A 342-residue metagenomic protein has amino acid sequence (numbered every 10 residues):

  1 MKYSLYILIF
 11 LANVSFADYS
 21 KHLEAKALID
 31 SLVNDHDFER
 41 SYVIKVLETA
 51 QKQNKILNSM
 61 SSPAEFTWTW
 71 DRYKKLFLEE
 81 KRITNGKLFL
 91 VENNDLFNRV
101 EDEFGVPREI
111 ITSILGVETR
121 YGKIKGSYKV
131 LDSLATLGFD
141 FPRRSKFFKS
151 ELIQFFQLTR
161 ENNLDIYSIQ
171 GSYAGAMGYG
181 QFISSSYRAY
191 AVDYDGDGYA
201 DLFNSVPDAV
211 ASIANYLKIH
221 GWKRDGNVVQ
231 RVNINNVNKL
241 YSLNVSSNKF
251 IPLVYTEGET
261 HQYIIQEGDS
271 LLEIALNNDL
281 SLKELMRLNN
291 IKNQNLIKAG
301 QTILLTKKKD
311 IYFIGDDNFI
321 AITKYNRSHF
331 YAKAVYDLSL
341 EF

Functional and structural regions predicted by a protein language model:
Y3-V14: Sec-dependent N-terminal signal peptides
A17-K26, E259-D279: Primarily a LysM-type cell-wall glycan-binding module
D18-E92, N98-E101: An acidic, Gly/Ser/Thr/Pro-rich helix-cap/linker signature
V43-N54, G105-G122, F155-T159, I213-A214 (+2 more regions): Short, functionally critical alpha-helical segments immediately adjacent to catalytic or ligand/cofactor-binding
K75-L88, G138-K146, S186-N204, F319-I320: Substrate-binding clefts and substrate-entry loops adjacent to catalytic sites of polymer-processing enzymes acting on
N162-E259: Flexible, glycine-rich surface segments
K218-Q262, E273, N277, T306-F342: Low-complexity, Gly/Ser/Thr/Pro-rich intrinsically disordered linker/tail segments
Q266-A299: LysM (lysin motif) carbohydrate-binding repeats in extracellular/periplasmic proteins that recognize
